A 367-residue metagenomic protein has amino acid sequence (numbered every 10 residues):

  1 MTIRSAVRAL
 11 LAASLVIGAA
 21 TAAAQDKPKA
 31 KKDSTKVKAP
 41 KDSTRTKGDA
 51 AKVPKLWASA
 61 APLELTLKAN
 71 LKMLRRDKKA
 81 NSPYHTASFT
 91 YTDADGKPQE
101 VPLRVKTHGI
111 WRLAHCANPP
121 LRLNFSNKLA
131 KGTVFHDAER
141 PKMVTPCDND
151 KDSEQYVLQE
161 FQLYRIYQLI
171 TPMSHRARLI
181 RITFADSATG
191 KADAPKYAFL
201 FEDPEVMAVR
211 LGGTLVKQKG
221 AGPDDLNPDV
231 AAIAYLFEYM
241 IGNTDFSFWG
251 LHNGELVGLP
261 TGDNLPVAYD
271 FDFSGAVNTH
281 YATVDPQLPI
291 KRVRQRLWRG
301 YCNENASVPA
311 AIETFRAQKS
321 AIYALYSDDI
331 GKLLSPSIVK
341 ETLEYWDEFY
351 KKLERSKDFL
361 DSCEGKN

Functional and structural regions predicted by a protein language model:
M1-L10: Bacterial N-terminal signal peptides that target proteins for export
A9-G18: Bacterial N-terminal signal peptides
G18-A19, D263: Generic alpha-helical structural signal
A20-A24: Sec/Tat signal peptide C-region and signal peptidase I cleavage site
Q25-N367: Phosphate/dinucleotide-binding and metal-coordinating scaffold of catalytic cores in nucleotide-dependent enzymes
